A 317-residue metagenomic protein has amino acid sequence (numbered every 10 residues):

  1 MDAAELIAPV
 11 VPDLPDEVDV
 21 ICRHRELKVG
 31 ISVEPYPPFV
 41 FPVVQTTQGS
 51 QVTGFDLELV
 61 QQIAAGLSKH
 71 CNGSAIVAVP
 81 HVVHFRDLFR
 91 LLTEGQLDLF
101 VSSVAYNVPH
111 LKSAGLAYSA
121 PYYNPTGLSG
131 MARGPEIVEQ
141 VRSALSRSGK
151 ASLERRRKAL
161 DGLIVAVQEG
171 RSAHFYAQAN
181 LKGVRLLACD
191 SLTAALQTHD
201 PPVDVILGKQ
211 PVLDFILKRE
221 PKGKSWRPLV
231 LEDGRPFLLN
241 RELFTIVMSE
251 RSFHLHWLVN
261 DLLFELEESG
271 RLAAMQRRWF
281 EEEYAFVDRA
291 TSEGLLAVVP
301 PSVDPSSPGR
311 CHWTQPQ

Functional and structural regions predicted by a protein language model:
M1-D19, L57-G66, A132-A151, G162-I164 (+2 more regions): Extended ligand-binding regions for polar small-molecule ligands
A3-V104, S148: Extracytoplasmic small-molecule ligand-binding "clamshell" domains of the periplasmic binding protein/Venus flytrap
K28-V29, V33-P37, G49-H70, P125-A195 (+1 more regions): Bilobed "Venus flytrap"/periplasmic-binding protein-like clamshell domains and structurally analogous long
V33-E34, P121-A132, I137-E139, D214-L263 (+1 more regions): Periplasmic-binding protein-like
F39-E58, G294-T314: Short, solvent-exposed loop/beta-turn-alpha elements that line the ligand-binding surface or hinge of extracytoplasmic
I63, L92-T93, A195-P201, I246 (+1 more regions): Hydrophobic residues within well-ordered alpha-helices
H70-A159, P221-L239, S306, R310-Q315: Acidic, polar ligand-binding/catalytic clefts
L97-S103, A166, P202-Q210, D214-I216 (+2 more regions): Paired acidic/hydrophobic, glycine-rich loop segments that form the ligand-binding mouth/hinge of periplasmic-binding
